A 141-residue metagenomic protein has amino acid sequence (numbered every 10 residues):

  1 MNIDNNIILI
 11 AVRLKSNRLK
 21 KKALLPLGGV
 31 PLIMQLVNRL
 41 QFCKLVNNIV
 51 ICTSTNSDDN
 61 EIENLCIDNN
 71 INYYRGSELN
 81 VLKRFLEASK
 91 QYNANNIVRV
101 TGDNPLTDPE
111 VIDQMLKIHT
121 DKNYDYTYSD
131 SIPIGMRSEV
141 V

Functional and structural regions predicted by a protein language model:
N2-I3, V141: Conserved alpha/beta core of the MobA/IspD/sugar-nucleotide pyrophosphorylase nucleotidyltransferase superfamily
I3-T53: N-terminal glycine-rich phosphate-binding loop and ensuing alpha1 helix
A11-R13, V100-T101, D130: Short beta-strand segments
V46, A94, D121-D125: Short, high-confidence coil segments that cap the C-terminus of an alpha-helix and link into the following beta-strand
T55-T120: Short phosphate-binding loop-to-helix
T107-V141: Conserved core of the sugar-phosphate nucleotidyltransferase
